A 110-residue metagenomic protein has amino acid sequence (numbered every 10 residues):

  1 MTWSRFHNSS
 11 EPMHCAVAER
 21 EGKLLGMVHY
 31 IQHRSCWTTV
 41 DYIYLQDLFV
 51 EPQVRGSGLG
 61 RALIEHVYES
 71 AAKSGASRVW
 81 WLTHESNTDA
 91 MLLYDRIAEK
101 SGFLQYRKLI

Functional and structural regions predicted by a protein language model:
M1-C15: Active-site rim helix/loop that mediates acceptor-substrate recognition in acyltransferases
V17, K23-Q32, F49: Conserved beta-strand in the GNAT
H33, E51, H84: Residue-level recognition of the GNAT/N-acetyltransferase active site
S35-L45, R55, G102: A conserved beta-turn-beta hairpin within the catalytic core of GNAT-like acetyltransferases that forms part
V54, G58-H66: Conserved acetyl-CoA pyrophosphate-binding loop and the N-cap/start of the following alpha-helix in GNAT-like
R61, K73, E85-L104, K108: Conserved active-site alpha-helix within GNAT-family acetyltransferase domains
I64, A71-T83: Conserved GNAT acetyl-CoA-binding A-motif
